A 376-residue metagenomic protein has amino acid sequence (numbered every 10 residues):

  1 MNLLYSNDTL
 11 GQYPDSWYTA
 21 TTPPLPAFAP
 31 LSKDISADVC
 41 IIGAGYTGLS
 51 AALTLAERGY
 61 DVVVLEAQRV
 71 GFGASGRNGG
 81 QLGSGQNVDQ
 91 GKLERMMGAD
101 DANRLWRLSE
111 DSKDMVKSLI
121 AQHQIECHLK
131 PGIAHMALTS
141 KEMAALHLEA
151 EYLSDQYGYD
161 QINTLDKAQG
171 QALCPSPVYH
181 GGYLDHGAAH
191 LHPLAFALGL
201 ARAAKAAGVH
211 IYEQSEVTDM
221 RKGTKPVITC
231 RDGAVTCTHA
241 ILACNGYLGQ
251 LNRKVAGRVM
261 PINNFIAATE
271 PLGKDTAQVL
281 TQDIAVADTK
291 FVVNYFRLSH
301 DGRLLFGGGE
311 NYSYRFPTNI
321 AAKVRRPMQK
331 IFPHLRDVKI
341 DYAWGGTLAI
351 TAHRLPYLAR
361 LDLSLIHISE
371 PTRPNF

Functional and structural regions predicted by a protein language model:
M1-V39: Extreme N-terminal leader/targeting segments of oxidoreductases
V39-V64: N-terminal Rossmann-like FAD-binding beta1-loop-alpha1 element of flavoenzymes
E57-R77: Glycine-rich FAD pyrophosphate-binding loop
R77-R107: Glycine-rich active-site loop/strand segments that organize a redox cofactor
M96-A203: Rossmann-like flavin
D114, Q122-K130, V217-D219, G233-K274 (+1 more regions): Active-site substrate-recognition segment that forms the wall of the catalytic cavity or substrate channel
G182-D232, C237-T238: Helical element adjacent to the flavin cofactor pocket in flavoenzyme catalytic cores
I366-F376: Single conserved hydrophobic/aromatic residue that forms the stacking wall/gate of nucleotide- or nucleobase-binding
